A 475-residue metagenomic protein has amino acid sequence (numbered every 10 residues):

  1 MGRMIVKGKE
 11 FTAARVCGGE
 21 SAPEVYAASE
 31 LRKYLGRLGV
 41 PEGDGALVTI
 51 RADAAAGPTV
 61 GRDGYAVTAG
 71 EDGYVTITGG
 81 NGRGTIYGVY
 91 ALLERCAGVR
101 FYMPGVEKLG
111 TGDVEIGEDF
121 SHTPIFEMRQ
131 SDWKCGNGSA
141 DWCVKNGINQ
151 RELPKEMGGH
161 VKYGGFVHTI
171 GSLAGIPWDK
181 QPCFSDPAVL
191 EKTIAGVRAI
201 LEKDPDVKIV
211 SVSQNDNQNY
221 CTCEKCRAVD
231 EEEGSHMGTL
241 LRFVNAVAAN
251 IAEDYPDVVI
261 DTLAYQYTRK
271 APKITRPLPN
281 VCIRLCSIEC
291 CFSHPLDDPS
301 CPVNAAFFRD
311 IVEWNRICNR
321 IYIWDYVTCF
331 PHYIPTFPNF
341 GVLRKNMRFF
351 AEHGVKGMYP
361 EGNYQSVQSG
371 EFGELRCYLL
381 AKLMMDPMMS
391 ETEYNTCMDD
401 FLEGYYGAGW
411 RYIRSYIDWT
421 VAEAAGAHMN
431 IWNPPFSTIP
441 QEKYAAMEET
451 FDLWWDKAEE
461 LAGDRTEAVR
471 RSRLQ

Functional and structural regions predicted by a protein language model:
K7, T12, A22-E30, Y34 (+6 more regions): Feature activates predominantly on carbohydrate-active enzymes
P41-R62: Short, well-ordered secondary-structure micro-motifs within conserved domains or adaptor modules
F184-E191, A199, P302-R411: Structured mid-domain segments that build the active-site/substrate or prosthetic-cofactor binding neighborhood
V197-L201, L241-A249, F307-N315, L343-M347 (+4 more regions): Generic structural signal for well-ordered alpha-helices, preferentially at hydrophobic/aromatic core positions
D230-V247, L278-D297, F350-A351, A381-E391: Acidic, His- and aromatic-enriched active-site or binding-groove loops in soluble protein domains that engage sugars
V244-K270, I321-T328, M358-N363: Aromatic-lined carbohydrate-recognition surfaces of secreted/lumenal glycan-active proteins
D261-E289, I334-V342, Q368-C377: Substrate-binding cleft/loops of secretory-pathway carbohydrate-active enzymes
L383-Q475: Catalytic domains of carbohydrate-active enzymes that cleave complex glycans
